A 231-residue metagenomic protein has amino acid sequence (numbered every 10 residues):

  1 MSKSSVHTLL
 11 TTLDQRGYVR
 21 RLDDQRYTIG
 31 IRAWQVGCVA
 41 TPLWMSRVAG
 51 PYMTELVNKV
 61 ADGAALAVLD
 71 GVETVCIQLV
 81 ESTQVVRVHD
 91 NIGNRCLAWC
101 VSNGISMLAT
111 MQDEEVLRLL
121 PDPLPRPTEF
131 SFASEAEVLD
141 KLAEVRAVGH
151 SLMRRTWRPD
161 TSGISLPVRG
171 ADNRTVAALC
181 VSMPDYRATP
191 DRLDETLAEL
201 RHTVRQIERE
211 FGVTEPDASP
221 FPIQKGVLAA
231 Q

Functional and structural regions predicted by a protein language model:
M1-L43, R205, R209-V213: N-terminal helix-turn-helix
S5, R32, V48, E137 (+1 more regions): Charged catalytic carboxylate motif
L22, D70, G170: Acidic surface patches and DE-rich sequence motifs
Q25-D122: Amphipathic alpha-helical effector-binding/dimerization core of metabolite-sensing transcriptional regulators
A33-V36, P125-R126, P184-A188: A short, flexible beta-alpha/helix-coil linker loop
L108, Q112, R201-E208, G212: Short amphipathic alpha-helical signal-transduction/dimerization elements
F130-V204, I223: Extended hydrophobic
G212-Q231: Short, highly charged C-terminal tails/helix-capping segments
